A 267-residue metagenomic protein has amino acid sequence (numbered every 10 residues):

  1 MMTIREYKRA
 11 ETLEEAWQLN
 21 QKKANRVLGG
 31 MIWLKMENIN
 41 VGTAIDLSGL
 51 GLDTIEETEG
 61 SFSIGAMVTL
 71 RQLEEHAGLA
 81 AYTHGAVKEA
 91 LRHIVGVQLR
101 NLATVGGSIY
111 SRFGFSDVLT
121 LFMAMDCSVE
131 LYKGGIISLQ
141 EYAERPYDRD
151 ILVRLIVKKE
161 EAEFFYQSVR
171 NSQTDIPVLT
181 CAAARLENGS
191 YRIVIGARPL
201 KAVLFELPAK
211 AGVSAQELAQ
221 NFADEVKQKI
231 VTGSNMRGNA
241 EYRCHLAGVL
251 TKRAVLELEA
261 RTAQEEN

Functional and structural regions predicted by a protein language model:
M1-N267: C-terminal structural segment of proteins
